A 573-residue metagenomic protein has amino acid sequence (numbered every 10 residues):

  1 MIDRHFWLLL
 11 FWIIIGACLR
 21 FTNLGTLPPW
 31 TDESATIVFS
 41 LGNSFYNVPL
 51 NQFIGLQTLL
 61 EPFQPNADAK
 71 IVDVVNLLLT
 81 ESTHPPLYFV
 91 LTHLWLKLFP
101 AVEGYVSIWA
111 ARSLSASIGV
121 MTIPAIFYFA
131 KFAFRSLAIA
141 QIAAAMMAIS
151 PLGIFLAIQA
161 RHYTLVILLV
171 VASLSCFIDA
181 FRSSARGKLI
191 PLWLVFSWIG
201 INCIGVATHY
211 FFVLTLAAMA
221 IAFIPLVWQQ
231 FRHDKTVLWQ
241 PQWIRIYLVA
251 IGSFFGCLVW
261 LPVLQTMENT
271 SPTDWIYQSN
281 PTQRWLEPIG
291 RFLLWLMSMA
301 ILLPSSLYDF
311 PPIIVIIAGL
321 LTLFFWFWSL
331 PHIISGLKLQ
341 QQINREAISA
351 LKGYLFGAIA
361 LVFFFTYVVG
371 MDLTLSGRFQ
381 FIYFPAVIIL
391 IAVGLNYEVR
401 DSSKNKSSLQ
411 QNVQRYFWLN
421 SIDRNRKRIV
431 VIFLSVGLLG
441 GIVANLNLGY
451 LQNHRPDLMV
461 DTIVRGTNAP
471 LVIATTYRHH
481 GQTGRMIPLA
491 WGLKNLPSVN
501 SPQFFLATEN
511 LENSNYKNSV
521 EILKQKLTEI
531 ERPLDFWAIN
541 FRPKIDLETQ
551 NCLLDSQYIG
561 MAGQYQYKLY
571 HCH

Functional and structural regions predicted by a protein language model:
D3-P62, G252-Q265: Transmembrane signal-anchor helices characteristic of membrane glycosylation enzymes that use polyprenol
V72-V74, I246-F254, L258-Q340, T366-V369: Membrane-lumen/periplasm interface segments of multi-pass, membrane-embedded glycan/lipid transferases
L94, G153, L165-R186, A386-L390: Specific aromatic-rich, kink-prone transmembrane helix
V106, I126-I149: Transmembrane-helix signature of polytopic, membrane-embedded enzymes that assemble or transfer cell-envelope glycans
A110-F134: Transmembrane-helix motifs of polytopic, lipid-linked glycan transferases
C176-W193, W198, N202, L214-F254 (+1 more regions): Perimembrane helix-loop-helix junctions
R345, S349, G353, G370-S402 (+1 more regions): Hydrophobic/aromatic-rich transmembrane helices and adjacent perimembrane loops
Y416-Y565: Catalytic lumenal/periplasmic loop and adjoining terminal transmembrane helix of membrane glycan-assembly enzymes
